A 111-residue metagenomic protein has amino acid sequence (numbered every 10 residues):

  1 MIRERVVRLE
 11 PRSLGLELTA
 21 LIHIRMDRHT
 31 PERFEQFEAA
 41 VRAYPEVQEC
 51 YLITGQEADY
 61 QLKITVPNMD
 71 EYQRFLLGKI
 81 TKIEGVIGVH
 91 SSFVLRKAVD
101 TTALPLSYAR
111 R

Functional and structural regions predicted by a protein language model:
M1-R111: A compositional/biophysical signature of low hydrophobicity enriched in polar/charged and small residues
